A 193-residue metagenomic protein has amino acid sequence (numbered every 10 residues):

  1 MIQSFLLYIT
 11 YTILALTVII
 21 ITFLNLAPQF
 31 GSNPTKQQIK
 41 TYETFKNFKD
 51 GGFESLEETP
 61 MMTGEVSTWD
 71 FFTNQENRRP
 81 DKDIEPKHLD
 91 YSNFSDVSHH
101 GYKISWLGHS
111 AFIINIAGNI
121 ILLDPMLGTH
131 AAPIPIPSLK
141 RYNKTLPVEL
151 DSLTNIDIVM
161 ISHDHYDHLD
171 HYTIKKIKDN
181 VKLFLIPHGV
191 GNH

Functional and structural regions predicted by a protein language model:
I2-S138, L146: Metallo-beta-lactamase
P137-I186: Active-site metal-binding motif and surrounding structural segment of the metallo-beta-lactamase
H188-H193: Short, polar loop motifs at secondary-structure junctions
